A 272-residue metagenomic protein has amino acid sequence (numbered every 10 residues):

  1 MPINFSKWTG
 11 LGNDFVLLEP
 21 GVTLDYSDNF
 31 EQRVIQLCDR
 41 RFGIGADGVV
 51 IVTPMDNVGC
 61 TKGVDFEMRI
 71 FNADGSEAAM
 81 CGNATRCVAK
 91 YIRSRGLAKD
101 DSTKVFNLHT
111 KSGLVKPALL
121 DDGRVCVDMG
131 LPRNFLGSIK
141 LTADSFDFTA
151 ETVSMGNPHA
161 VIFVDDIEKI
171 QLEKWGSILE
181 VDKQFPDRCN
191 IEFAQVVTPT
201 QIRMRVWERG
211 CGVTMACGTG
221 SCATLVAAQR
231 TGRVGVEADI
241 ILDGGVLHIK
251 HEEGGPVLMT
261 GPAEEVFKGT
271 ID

Functional and structural regions predicted by a protein language model:
M1-D121, V161-D272: A glycine-rich beta-to-alpha transition motif near the start of alpha/beta enzyme domains, typified by
D122, P132: Alpha/beta catalytic cores of group-transfer enzymes, especially the acyltransferase/condensing modules of polyketide
V125-V127: Intrinsically disordered, low-complexity regions enriched in acidic/Ser/Thr/Pro/Gln residues
N134-G137, L141-F146, T152, V257-D272: C-terminal domain-closing interface element
T142-K169: Internal active-site segments that recognize and position negatively charged phosphoryl groups and nucleotide moieties
